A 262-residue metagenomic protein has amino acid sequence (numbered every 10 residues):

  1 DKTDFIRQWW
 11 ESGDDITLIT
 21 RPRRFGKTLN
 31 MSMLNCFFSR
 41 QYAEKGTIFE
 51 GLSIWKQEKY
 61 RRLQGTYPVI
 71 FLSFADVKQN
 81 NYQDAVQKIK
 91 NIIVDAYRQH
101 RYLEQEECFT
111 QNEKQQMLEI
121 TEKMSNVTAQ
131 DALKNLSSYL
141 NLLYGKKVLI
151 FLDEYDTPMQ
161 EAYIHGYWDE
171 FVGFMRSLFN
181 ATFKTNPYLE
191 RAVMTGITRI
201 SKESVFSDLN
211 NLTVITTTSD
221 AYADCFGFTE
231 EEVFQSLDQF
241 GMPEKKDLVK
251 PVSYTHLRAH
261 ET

Functional and structural regions predicted by a protein language model:
D1-K56: Walker A/P-loop-proximal flanking segment of P-loop NTPase domains
A43, T47-R98: P-loop NTPase motor core
D84, K88-Q130, P158-Q160: Conserved P-loop NTPase mechanochemical-coupling segment
L136-N141, E170-L189: Substrate-engagement module of ASCE P-loop NTPases
F151, R191-I197: Structural recognition of the conserved hydrophobic beta-strand(s) that form the central parallel beta-sheet of P-loop
S201-I215: Short regulatory helix/loop adjacent to the ATP-binding pocket of P-loop NTPases
A221-L248: Conserved small helical "lid"/interfacial subdomain of P-loop NTPases
T255-T262: Conserved small/polar residues in nucleotide/adenosyl-binding loops
